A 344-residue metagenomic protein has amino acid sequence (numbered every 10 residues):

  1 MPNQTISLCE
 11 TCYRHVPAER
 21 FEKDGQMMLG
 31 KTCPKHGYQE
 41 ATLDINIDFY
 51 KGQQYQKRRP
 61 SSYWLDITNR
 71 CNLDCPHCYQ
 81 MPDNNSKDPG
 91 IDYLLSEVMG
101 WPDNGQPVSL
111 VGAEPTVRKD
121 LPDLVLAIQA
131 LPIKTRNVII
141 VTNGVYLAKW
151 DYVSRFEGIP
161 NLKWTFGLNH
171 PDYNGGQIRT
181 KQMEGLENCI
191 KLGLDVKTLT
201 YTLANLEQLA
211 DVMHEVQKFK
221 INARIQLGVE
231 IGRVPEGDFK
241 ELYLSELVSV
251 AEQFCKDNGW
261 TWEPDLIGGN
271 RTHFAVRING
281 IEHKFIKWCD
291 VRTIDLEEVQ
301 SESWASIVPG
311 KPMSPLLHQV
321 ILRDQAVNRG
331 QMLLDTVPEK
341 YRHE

Functional and structural regions predicted by a protein language model:
M1-Q54, R277-E344: Radical SAM enzyme core and accessory elements
C9, L29, C33, C78 (+4 more regions): Generic structural hydrophobic/aromatic packing signal, biased to beta-strands
A18-R20, D103, W260-P264: Assembly/interface hotspot detector across virion components, adhesins/toxins, and nucleic-acid enzymes
G25, G30-S154: Conserved alpha-helical substructure of the radical SAM core
E40-K51, E114, P132-I139, N161-L168 (+3 more regions): Short, Lys/Arg-enriched charge-dense amphipathic segments
W64, W101, W150, W164 (+3 more regions): A residue-identity detector for tryptophan
D92-V111, R118-G228: Radical SAM/AdoMet-radical enzyme domain recognition
Y173-Q325, Q331: Radical SAM enzyme [4Fe-4S]-AdoMet core and its adjacent flexible, acidic and glycine-rich loops/tails across
